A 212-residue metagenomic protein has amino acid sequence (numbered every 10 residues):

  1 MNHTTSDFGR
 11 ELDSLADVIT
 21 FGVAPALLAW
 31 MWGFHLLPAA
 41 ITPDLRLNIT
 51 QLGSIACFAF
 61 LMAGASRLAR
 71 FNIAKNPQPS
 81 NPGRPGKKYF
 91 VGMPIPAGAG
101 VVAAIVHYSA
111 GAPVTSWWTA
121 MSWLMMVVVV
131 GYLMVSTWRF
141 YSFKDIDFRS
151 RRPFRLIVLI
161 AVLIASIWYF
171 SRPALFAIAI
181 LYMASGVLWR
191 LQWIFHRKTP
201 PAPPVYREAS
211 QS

Functional and structural regions predicted by a protein language model:
M1-F71: Multi-pass membrane catalytic core of lipid/isoprenoid biosynthesis enzymes
M1-S6, F71-K88: Cytosolic, membrane-interface loops and tails of multi-pass inner-membrane proteins
R10, T20, A24, M31 (+4 more regions): Active-site-proximal flexible loops/turns
A16, G22, A26, W30-H35 (+5 more regions): Alpha-helix termini
F21, A29, S54, F60 (+7 more regions): Broad hydrophobic/π-residue packing in well-ordered secondary structure
P79-S212: C-terminal membrane-associated helical module and adjoining short loops/tails
